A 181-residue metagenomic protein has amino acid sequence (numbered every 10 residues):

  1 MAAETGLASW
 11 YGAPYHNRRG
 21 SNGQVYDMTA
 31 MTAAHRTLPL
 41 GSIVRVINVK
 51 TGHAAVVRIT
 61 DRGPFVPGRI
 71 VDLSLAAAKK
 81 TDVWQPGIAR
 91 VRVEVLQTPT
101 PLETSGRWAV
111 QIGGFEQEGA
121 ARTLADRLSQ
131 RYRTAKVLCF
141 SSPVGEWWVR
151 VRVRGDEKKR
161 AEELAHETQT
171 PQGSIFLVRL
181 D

Functional and structural regions predicted by a protein language model:
M1-A2, V71, G114: Generic alpha-helix initiation/capping and coil-helix boundary signal
A2-G6, T104-W108, W147-V149: Short structural boundary motif marking the start of a folded domain
A3-Y15: Surface-exposed, glycine-biased beta-strand/turn segments
Y11, Q85, A109, W148-V149: Short linear interaction motif-like sites in intrinsically disordered regions of transcription factors
Y11, T60, E94-L96, G113 (+3 more regions): A structural detector for beta-sheet-dominated domains
P14-R107, A120, L124-Y132, K136 (+1 more regions): Exported/periplasmic cell-wall-interacting domains
V46, V110-I112, V151: A short beta-strand micro-motif
E116-D181: Extracytoplasmic
